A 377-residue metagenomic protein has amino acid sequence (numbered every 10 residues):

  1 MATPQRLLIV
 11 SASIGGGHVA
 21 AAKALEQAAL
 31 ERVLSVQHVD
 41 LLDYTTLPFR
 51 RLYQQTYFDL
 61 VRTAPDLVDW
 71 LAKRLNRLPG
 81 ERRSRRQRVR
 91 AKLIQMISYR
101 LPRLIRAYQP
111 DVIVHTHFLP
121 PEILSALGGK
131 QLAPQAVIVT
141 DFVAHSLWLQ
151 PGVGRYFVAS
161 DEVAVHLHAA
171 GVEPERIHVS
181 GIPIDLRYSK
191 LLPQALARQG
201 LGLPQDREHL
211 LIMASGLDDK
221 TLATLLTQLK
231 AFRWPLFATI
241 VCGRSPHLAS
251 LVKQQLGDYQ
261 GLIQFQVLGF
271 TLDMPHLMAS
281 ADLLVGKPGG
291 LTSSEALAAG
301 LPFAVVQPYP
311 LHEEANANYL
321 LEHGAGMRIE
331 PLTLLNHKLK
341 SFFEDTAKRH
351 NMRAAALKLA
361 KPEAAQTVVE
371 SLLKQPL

Functional and structural regions predicted by a protein language model:
A21, R74-A170, R176, D185: Active-site and donor-binding regions of nucleotide-sugar-utilizing enzymes
A24-L104: Conserved N-terminal ligand/cofactor-binding loop architecture of enzyme catalytic domains
G154-G216, R244: A nucleotide-sugar donor-handling region in carbohydrate enzymes
Q199, L203-A281, E314: Donor-nucleotide binding loops and adjacent catalytic segments primarily of GT-B fold Leloir glycosyltransferases
A279-G289: Acidic donor-binding loop of glycosyltransferase active sites
E322-K348: C-terminal "capping" alpha-helix adjacent to the active site of nucleotide-linked donor transferases in cell-envelope
K348-P362: A short, well-ordered alpha-helix in the C-terminal region of glycosyltransferases
K361-L377: C-terminal alpha-helical cap of glycosyltransferases
